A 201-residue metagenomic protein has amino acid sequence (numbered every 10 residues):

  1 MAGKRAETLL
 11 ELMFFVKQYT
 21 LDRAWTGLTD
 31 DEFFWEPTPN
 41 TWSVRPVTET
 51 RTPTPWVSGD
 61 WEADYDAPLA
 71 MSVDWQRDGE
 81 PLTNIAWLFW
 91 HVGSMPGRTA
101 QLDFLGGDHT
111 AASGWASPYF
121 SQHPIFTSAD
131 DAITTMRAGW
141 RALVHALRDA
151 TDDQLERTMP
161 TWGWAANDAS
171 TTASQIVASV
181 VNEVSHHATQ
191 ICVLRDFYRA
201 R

Functional and structural regions predicted by a protein language model:
M1-Y119, P160-R201: Short, contiguous alpha-helical
F120-R157, Q175-V180, S185: Acidic/histidine-rich alpha-helical segments that form the ligand environment of transition-metal centers
